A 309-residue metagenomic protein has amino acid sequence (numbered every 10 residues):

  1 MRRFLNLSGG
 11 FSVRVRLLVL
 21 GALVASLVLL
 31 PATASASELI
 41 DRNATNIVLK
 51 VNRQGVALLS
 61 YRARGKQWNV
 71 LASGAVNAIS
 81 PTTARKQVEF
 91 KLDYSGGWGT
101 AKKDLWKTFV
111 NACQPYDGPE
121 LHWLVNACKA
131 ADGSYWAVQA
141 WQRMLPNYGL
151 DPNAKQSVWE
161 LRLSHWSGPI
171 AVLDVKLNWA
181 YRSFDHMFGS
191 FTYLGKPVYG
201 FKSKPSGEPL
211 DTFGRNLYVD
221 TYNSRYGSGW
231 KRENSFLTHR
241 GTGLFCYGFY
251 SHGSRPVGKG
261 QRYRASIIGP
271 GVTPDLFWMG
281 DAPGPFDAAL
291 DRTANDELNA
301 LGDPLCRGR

Functional and structural regions predicted by a protein language model:
R2-R3, A34: Polar/charged alpha-helical tracts
R3-L20: Bacterial N-terminal signal peptides that target proteins for export
S26-A34: C-terminal segment of classical bacterial N-terminal signal peptides
S35-R309: Extracellular, repeat-based ectodomains that mediate carbohydrate processing or recognition
